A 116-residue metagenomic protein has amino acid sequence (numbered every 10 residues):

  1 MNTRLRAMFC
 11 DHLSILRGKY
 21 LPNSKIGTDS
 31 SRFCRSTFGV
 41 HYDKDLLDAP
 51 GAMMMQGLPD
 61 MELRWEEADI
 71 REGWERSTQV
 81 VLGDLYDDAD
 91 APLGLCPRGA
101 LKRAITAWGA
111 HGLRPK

Functional and structural regions predicted by a protein language model:
M1-K116: ATP/Mg2+-dependent ligation/transfer catalytic cores
